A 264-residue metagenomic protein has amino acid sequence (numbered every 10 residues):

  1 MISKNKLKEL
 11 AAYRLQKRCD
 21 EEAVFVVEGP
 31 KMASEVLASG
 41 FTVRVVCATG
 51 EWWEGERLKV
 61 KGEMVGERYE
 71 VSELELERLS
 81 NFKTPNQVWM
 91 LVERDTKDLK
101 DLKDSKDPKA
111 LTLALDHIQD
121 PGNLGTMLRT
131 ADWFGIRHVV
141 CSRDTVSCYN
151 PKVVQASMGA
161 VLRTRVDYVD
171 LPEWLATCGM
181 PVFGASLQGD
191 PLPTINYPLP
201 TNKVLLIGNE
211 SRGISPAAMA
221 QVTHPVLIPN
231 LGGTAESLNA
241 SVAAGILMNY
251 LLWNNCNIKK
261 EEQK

Functional and structural regions predicted by a protein language model:
M1, E67-S72, T164-P172: Short acidic-hydrophobic, aromatic-tinged amphipathic segments that line or gate anion-handling sites
M1-E54, T145-V146: Boundary-proximal intrinsically disordered activation/regulatory segments immediately upstream of a helical core
G29, Q119-T126, S237-A243: Amphipathic alpha-helical repeat scaffolds
A38, T96-G189: RNA substrate-binding interface of SAM-dependent RNA methyltransferases
W52-E67, D101-D107, A176-M180, P193-N202 (+1 more regions): Short, basic, low-complexity termini and linkers enriched in Ser/Thr/Gly/Pro that act as targeting/leader peptides
G66-E93: Glycine/small-residue-rich loop that forms an oxyanion/phosphate-binding "nest" at active or ligand-binding sites
M90, D132-F134, C148-V161, P216-K264: Structured adenosyl-cofactor binding patch, chiefly the S-adenosyl-L-methionine
F183-T234: Active-site/ligand-binding-proximal alpha/beta "capping" segment
